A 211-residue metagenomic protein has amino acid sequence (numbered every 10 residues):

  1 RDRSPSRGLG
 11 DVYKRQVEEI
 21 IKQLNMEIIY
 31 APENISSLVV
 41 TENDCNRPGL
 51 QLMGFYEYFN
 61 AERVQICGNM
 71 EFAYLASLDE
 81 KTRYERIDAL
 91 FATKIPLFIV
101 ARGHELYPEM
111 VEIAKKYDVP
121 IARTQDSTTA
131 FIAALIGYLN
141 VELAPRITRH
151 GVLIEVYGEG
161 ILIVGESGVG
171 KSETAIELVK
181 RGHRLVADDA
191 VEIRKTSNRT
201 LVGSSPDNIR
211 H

Functional and structural regions predicted by a protein language model:
R1-Y13: Single conserved hydrophobic/aromatic residue that forms the stacking wall/gate of nucleotide- or nucleobase-binding
D11-L90: Gly/Thr-rich phosphate-binding loop signature of adenosyl cofactor/nucleotide-binding cores
R63-I66, P96-I99, V119-A122, G160-L162 (+2 more regions): Structural motif
E85-L97, A101: Glycine-rich beta-alpha loop segments
L97, H104-Y138: Charged, amphipathic alpha-helical linker segments immediately N-terminal to NTP-binding catalytic cores
Y138-G158: P-loop NTPase nucleotide-binding/switch module
G158-L185: Glycine-rich phosphate-binding P-loop
A187-A190, R194-H211: Conserved nucleotide-sensing/catalytic segment adjacent to the nucleotide-binding pocket in NTP-handling enzymes
